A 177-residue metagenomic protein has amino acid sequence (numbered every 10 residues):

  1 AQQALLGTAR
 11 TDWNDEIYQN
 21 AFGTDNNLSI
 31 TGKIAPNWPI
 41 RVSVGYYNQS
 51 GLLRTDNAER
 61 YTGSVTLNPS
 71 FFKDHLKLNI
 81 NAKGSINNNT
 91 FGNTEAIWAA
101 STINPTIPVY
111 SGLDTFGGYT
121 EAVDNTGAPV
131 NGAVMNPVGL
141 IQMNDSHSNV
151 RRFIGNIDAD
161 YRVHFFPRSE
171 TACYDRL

Functional and structural regions predicted by a protein language model:
A1, R10-T11, Q19-S64, F72-L76 (+1 more regions): Outer-membrane beta-barrel translocator/receptor signature
A1-A9, L52-L53, T62-I154, E170-L177: Surface-exposed loop/interface segments of Gram-negative outer-membrane beta-barrel transport/assembly proteins
Y18-A35, G45-Y47, P137-L177: Outer-membrane beta-barrel transmembrane strands
